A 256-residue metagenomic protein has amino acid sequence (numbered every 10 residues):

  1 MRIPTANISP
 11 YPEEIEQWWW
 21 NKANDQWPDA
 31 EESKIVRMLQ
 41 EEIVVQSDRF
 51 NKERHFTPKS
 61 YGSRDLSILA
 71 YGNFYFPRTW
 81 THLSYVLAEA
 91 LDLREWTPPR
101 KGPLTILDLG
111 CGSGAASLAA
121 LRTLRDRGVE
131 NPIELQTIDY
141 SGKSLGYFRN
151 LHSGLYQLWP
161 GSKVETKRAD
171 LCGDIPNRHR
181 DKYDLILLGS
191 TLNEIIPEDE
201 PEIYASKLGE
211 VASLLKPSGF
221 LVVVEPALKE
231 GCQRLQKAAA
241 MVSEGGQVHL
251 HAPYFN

Functional and structural regions predicted by a protein language model:
M1-T57: N-terminal auxiliary segments of SAM/dcSAM-dependent transferases
T57-L93: Class I SAM-dependent methyltransferase Rossmann-like catalytic core, especially the SAM/SAH-binding loop
S113-V129: Conserved SAM-binding loop of SAM-dependent methyltransferases across substrates and taxa, primarily the Class I
G146-N177: S-adenosyl-L-methionine
Y183-P201: A short SAM/SAH-binding and catalytic strip from SAM-dependent methyltransferases
I203-P217: A short glycine-rich, Lys/Arg-flanked "PGG" loop and its adjoining helix->strand segment in the class I
S218-E225: Conserved beta-strand signature within the Rossmann-like core of class I S-adenosyl-L-methionine
A227-N256: Substrate-binding/catalytic lobe of Class I Rossmann-like enzymes that use SAM or dcSAM, i.e., the mid-to-C-terminal
